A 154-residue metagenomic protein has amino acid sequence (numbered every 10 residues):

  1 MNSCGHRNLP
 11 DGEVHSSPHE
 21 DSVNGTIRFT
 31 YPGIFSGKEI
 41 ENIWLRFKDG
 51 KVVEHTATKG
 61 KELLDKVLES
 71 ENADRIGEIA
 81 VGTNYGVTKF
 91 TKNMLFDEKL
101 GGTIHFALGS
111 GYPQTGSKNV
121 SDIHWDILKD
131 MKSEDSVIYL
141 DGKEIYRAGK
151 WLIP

Functional and structural regions predicted by a protein language model:
M1-P154: Metal/cofactor-centered catalytic core regions of large enzymes
